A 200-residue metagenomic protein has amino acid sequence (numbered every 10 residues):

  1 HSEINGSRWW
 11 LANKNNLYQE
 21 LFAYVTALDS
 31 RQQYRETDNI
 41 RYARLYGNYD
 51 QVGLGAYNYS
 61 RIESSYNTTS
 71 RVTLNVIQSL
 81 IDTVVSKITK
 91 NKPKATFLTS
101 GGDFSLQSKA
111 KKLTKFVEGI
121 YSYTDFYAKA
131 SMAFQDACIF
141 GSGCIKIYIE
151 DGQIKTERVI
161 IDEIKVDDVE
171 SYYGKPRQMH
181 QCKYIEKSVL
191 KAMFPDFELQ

Functional and structural regions predicted by a protein language model:
H1-Q200: Extended, helix-rich architectural segments
